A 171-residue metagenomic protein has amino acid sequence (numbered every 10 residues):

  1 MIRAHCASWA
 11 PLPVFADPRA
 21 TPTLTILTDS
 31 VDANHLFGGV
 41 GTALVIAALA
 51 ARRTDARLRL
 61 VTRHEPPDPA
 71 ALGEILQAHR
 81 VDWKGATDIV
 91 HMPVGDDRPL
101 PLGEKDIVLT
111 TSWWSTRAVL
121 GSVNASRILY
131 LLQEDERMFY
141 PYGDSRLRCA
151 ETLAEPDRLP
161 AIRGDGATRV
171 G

Functional and structural regions predicted by a protein language model:
M1-I26, H79, G95-R98: Non-catalytic membrane-proximal stalk/linker segments that position and tether the catalytic domains
S30-T42: A short, glycine/small-residue-rich beta-strand->loop->alpha-helix junction that serves as a flexible
A47-R52: Gly/Ala-rich phosphate-binding loop of Rossmann-like dinucleotide-binding domains, activating on the conserved
R53-T116: Active-site donor-binding segments of glycosyltransferases and PAPS-dependent sulfotransferases
V61-D68, E134-D135, G164-G166: Short beta-alpha junction loops
D96-E104, G143-P160: Membrane-proximal helix-turn-helix segments that form the acceptor-binding/catalytic region of lipid-linked
L109, S122-F139: Active-site proximal beta-strand in glycosyltransferases
W114, A118-V119, F139-Y140, D157-G171: A short, active-site helix/loop in glycosyltransferases that binds the activated sugar's phosphate group
